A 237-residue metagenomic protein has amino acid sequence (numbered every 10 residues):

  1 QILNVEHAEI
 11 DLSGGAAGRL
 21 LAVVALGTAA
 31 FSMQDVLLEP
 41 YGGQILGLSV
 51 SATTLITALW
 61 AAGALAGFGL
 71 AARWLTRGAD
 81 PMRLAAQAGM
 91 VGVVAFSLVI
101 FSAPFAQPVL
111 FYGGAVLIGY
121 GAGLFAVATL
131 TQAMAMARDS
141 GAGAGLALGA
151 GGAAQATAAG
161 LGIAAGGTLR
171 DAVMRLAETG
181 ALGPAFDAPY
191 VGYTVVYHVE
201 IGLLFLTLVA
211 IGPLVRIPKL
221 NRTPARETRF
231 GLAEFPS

Functional and structural regions predicted by a protein language model:
Q1-L21, A225-S237: Juxtamembrane intracellular "pre-TM" segments in multi-pass secondary transporters
G14-Q34: Pair of pore-lining "gating" transmembrane helices in MFS-fold secondary transporters
V36-T53: Short amphipathic helix-loop junctions that connect adjacent transmembrane helices in Major Facilitator Superfamily/SLC
A66-R83: Helix-to-loop junctions at the C-terminal end of transmembrane segments in multipass secondary transporters
M90-A106: C-terminal ends and interior cores of transmembrane alpha-helices in multi-pass membrane transporters/permeases
L124-S140: Intracellular juxtamembrane helix-capping segments at the cytosolic ends of symmetry-related transmembrane helices
A142-R175: A late C-terminal transmembrane helix in Major Facilitator Superfamily
T168-L203: A membrane-interface helix-boundary motif in multi-pass transporters
